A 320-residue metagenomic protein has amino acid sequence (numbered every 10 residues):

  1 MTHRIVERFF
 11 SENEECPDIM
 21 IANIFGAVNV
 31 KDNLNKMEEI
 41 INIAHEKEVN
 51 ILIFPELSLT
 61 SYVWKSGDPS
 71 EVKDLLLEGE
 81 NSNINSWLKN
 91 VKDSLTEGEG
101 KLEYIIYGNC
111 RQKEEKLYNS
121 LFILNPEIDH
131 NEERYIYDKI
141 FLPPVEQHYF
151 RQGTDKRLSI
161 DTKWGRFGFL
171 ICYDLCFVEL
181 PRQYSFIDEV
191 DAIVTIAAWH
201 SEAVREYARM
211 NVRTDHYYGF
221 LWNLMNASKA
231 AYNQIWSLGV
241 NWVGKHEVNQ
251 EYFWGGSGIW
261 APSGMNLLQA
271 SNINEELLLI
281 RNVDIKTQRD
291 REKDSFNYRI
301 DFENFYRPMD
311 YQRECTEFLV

Functional and structural regions predicted by a protein language model:
M1-I51, L57-Y62, G67: N-terminal, active-site-proximal structural segment of metallo-dependent hydrolase catalytic domains
T2-V6, W236-V320: C-terminal beta-strand edge segments of enzyme domains
D18, S120, E133, G256-S257: Conserved beta-strand and immediately adjacent loop positions that scaffold enzyme active sites
I41-E71, I106, D174, E189-A198 (+1 more regions): Active-site beta-strand/loop signature of hydrolases that rely on acidic residues for catalysis
G67-S82: A charged helix-plus-loop insertion that forms the helical arch/lid used to bind and gate nucleic-acid substrates
N81-Y104, L175-L277: CN hydrolase (nitrilase-like) catalytic-core segments centered on the catalytic cysteine and neighboring Lys/Glu
N109-C110, N241: Recurrent small/Gly-Pro-centered beta-turn motifs in extracellular repeat architectures
Q112-A208, R213-M225, I280, D290-I300: Active-site catalytic loop in hydrolytic enzyme cores
